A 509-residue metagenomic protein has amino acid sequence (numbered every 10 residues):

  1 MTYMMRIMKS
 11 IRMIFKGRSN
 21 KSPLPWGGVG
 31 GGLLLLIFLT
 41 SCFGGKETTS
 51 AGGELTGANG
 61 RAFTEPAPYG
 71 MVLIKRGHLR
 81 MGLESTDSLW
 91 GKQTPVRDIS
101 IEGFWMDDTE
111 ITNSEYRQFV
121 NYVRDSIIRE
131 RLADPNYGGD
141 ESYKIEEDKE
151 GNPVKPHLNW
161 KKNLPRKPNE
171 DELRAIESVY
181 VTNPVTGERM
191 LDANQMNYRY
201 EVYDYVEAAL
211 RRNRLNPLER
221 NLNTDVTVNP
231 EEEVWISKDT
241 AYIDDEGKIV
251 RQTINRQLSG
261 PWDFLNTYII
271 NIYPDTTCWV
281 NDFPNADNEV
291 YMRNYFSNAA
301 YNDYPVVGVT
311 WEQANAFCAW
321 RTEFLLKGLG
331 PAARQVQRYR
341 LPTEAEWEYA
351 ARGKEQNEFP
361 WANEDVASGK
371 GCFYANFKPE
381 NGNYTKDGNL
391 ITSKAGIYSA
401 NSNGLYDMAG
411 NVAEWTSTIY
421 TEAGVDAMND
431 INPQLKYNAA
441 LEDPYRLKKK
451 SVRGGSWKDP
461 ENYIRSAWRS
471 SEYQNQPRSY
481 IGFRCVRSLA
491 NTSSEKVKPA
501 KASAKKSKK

Functional and structural regions predicted by a protein language model:
M1-K21: N-terminal secretory signal peptides that target proteins for export/translocation
P25-G28: Glycine-biased, low-complexity coil/linker segments
T40-S41: C-terminal motif of bacterial Sec signal peptides marking the signal peptidase cleavage site
K46-A51, L73-I74, R80, S85 (+9 more regions): Functional-site microenvironments in short loops/helix caps that host divalent-cation chemistry
T49-R76: Post-signal peptide N-terminal segment of mature Sec-exported envelope proteins
F104, I111, V120-R131, W320-G328: Short capping motifs at secondary-structure boundaries
P135-T253: Non-catalytic, alpha-helical, charged scaffold/linker segments that couple or flank catalytic or architectural cores
S479-S494: Short, structured beta-strand segments at or near domain termini in extracellular proteins/domains
